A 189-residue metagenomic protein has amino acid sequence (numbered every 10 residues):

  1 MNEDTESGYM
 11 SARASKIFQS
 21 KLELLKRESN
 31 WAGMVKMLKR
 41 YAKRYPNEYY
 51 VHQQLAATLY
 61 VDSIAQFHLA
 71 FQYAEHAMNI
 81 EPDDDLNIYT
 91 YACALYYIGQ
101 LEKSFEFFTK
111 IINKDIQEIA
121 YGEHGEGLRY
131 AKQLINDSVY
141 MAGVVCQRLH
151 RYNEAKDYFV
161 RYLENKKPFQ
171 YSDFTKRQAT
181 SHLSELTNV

Functional and structural regions predicted by a protein language model:
Y9, R40-K43, E75-N79, K110-N113 (+2 more regions): Conserved structural position within tetratricopeptide repeats
R13-N47, Q54-V61: Alpha-helical segment of the N-proximal tetratricopeptide repeat
S20, Q54, T90, L134 (+3 more regions): "A position-specific structural signal for the A-helix of alpha-solenoid helical repeats
R27, V61-S63, Y97, R148 (+2 more regions): Register position in tetratricopeptide repeats
E28-K36, I64-H76, I98-F107, R151-D157: Structural signature of tandem alpha-helical TPR/SEL1-like repeats, specifically the intra-repeat loop/turn
V51, N87, A120-Y121, S138 (+2 more regions): TPR alpha-solenoid repeat register
